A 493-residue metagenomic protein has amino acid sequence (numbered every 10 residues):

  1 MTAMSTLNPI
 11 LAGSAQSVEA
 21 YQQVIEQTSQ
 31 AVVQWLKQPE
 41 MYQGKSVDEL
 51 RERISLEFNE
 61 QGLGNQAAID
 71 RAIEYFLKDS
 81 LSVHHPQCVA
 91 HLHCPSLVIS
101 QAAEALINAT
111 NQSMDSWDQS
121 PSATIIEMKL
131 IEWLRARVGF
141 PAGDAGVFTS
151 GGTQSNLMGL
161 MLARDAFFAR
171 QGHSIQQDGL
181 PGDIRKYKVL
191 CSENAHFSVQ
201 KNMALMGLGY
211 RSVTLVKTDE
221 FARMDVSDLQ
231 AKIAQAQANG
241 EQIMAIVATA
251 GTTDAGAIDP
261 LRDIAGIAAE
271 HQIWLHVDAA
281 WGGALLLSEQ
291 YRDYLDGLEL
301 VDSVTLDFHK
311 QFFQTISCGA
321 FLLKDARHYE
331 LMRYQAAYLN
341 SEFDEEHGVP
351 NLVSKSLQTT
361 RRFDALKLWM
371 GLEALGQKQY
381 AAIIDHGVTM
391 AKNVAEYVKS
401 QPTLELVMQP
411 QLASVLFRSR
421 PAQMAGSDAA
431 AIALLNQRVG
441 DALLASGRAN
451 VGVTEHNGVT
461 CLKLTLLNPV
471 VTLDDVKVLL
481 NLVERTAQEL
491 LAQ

Functional and structural regions predicted by a protein language model:
T2-G143, L444-A445, A449, T465-L467 (+3 more regions): N-terminal entrance/gating region of PLP-dependent enzymes' catalytic architecture
N8-A15, T110-D118, F140-V147, I184-K186 (+4 more regions): Glycine- and acidic
S122, S155-M158, L162-E330: Conserved PLP-enzyme active-site core in the AAT-like
G297-P402: Active-site C-terminal subdomain of aminotransferase-like
M370-G371, L416-P421, L462-L467: Short, hydrophobic beta-strand segments
E405-P410, V451-H456: Short beta-strand
L406-A442: Conserved PLP-binding catalytic core of the aspartate aminotransferase-like
E455-Q493: PLP-dependent enzyme catalytic core of the Aspartate aminotransferase-like
